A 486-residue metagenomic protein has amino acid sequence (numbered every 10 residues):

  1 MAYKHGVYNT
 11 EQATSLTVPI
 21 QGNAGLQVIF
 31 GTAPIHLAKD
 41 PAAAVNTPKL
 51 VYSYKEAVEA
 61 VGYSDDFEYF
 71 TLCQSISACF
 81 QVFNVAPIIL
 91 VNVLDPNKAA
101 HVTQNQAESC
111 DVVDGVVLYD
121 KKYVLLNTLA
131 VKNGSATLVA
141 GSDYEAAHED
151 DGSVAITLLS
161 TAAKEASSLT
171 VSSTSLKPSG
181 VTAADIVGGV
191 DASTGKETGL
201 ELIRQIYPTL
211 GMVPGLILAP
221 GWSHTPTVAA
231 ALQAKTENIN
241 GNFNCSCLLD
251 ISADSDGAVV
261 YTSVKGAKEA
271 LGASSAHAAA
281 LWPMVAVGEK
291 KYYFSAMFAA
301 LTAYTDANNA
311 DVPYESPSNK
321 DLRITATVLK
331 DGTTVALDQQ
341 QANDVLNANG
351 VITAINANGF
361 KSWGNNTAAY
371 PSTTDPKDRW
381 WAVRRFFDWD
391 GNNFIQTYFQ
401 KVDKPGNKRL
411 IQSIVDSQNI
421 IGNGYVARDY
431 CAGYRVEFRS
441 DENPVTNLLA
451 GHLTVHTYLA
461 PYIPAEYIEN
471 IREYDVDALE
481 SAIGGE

Functional and structural regions predicted by a protein language model:
A2-V45, K49-K55, L72-P96, G134-S135 (+4 more regions): A glycine- and small-residue-enriched flexible loop/hinge signal that marks low-structured segments
F67: Active-site-surrounding "flap" and adjacent substrate/cofactor-binding loops of secreted or lumenal enzymes, prototyped
V85-H148, L176-K177: Extended beta-strand solenoid/passenger and fiber regions
I88, A100-N105, S172-T174, P178-D191 (+1 more regions): Compositionally biased, low-complexity/repeat regions
E108-V113, S142-A155, S252-S255, V285-E289 (+1 more regions): Short, ordered beta-strand-loop transition motifs
V113-D120, D151-T161, T353-Y370, V455-T457: Generic recognition of long tandem-repeat/solenoid scaffolds
L129-D185: Surface-exposed interaction regions enriched in Ser/Thr/Asp/Glu that occur as long low-complexity tracts or repetitive
D388-E442: Extended, compositionally biased non-globular segments
